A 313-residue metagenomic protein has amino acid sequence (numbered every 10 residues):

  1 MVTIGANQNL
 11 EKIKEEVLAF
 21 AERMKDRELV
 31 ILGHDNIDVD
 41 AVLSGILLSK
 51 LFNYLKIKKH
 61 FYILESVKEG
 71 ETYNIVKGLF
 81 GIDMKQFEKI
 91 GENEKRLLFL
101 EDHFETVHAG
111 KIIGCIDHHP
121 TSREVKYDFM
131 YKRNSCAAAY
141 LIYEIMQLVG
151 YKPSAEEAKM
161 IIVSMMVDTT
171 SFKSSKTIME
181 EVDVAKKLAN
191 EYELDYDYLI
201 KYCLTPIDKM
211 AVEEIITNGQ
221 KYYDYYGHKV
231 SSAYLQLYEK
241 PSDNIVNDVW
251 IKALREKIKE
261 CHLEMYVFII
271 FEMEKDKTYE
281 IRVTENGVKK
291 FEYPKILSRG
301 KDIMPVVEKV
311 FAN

Functional and structural regions predicted by a protein language model:
M1-N313: Replace "Mg2+/Mn2+-dependent" with "divalent metal-dependent
